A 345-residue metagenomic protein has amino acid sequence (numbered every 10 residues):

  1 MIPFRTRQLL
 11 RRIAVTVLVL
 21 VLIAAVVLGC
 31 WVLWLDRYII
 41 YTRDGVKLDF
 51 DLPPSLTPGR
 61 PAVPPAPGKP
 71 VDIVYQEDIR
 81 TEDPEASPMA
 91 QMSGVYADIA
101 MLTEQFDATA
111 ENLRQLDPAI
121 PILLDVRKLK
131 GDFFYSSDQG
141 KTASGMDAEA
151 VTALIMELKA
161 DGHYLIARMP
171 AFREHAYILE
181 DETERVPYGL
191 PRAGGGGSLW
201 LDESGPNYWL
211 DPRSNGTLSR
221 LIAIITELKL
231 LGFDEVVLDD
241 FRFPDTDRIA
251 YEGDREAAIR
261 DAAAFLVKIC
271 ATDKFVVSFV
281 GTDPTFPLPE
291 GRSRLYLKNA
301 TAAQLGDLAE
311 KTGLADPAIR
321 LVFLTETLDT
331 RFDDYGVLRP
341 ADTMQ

Functional and structural regions predicted by a protein language model:
I2-A25: N-terminal Sec-pathway targeting helices
G29-I39, R43-G45, R292-Q345: Substrate-binding cleft of secreted/luminal carbohydrate-active enzymes
R37-Q91: N-terminal, intrinsically disordered, polar/charged segments of Gram-positive cell-envelope systems that serve as
V74-I79, K128-P170, T246-K274: Aromatic-lined substrate-binding rim segments of carbohydrate-active enzymes
D83-L102, F172-T226: Active-site-adjacent "subsite" loops/lids of carbohydrate-active enzymes
Y96-D98, Y164-E174, V237-L238, R255-N299 (+1 more regions): Aromatic-lined carbohydrate-recognition surfaces of secreted/lumenal glycan-active proteins
Q105-F133, E227-D239, R292-L295: Catalytic domains of carbohydrate-active enzymes, especially glycoside hydrolases
G197-T285: Polysaccharide-binding and catalytic clefts of secreted carbohydrate-active enzymes
